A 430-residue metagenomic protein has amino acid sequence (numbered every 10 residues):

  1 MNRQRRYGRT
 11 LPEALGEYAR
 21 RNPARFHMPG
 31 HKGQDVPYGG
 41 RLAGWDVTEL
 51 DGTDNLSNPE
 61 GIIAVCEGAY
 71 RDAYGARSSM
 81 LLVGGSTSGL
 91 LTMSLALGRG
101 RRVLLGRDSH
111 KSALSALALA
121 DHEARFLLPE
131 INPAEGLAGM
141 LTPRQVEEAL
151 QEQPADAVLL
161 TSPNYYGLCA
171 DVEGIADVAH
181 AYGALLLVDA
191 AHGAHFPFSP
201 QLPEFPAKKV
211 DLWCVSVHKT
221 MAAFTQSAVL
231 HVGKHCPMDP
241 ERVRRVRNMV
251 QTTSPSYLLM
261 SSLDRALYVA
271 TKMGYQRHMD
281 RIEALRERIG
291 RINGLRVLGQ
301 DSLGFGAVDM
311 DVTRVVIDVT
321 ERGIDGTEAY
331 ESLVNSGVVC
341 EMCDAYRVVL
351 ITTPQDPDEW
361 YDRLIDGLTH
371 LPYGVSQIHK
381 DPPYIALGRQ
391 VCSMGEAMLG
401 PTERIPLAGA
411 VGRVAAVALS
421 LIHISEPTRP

Functional and structural regions predicted by a protein language model:
M1-G61: N-terminal "arm"/small-domain region of PLP-dependent enzymes with the aminotransferase-like
Y7, L11-G16, P37, A73-A76 (+1 more regions): Conserved PLP-enzyme active-site core in the AAT-like
L42-G85, D108: Conserved N-terminal alpha-helix of the aminotransferase class I/II PLP-enzyme fold
S78-M80, G337-E341: A short linear hydrophobic-aromatic micro-motif
R277-S336, R347-D366, H370-P372, Y384-V411: Conserved PLP-binding catalytic core of the aspartate aminotransferase-like
G374-D381: Conserved short beta-strand edge segments in small beta-sheet-based binding/regulatory domains
G409-I422: Short acidic, Pro/Gly- and aromatic-enriched capping/linker segments at domain boundaries
I422-P430: Residue-level detector of conserved catalytic or cofactor/ligand-binding positions in enzyme active sites
